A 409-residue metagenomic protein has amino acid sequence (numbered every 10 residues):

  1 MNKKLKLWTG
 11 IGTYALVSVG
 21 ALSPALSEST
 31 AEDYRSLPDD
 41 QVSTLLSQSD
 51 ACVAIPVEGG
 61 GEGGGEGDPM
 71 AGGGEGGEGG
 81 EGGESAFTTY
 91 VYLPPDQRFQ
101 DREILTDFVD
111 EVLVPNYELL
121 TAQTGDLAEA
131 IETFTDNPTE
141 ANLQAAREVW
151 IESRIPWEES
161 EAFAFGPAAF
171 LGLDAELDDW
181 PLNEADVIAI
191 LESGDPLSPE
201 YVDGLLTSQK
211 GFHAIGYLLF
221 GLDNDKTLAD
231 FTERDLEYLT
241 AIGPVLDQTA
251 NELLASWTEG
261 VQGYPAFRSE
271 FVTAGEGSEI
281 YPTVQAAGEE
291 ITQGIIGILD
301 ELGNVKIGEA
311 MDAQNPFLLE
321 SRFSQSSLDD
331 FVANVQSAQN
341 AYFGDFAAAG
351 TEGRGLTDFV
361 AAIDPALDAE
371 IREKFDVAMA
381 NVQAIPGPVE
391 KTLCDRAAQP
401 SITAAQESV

Functional and structural regions predicted by a protein language model:
M1-L45: Bacterial Sec-dependent N-terminal signal peptides
E28-D39, L46, C52, P56 (+1 more regions): Mature extracytoplasmic or organellar-lumen-exposed domains after removal of signal/transit peptides
